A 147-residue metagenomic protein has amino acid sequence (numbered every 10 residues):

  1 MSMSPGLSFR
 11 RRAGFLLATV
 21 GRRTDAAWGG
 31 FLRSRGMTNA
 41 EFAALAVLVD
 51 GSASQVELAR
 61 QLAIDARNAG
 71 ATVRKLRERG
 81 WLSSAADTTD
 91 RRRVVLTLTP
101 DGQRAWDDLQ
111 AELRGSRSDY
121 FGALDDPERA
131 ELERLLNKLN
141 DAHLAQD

Functional and structural regions predicted by a protein language model:
M1-G6, D126-D147: C-terminal regulatory/oligomerization modules of transcriptional regulators
M1-R35: N-terminal leader segment of winged-helix/HTH proteins
F15, A43, E57, D119 (+1 more regions): Active-site phosphate/pyrophosphate-handling residues
F15, A43-V47, A71, K75: Base-recognition residues in the alpha-helical recognition helix of bacterial helix-turn-helix
A18-G21, A46-D50, Q110, N137: Short, locally clustered residues in the helix-turn-helix/winged-helix DNA-binding domain
R22, A26-N68, D147: N-terminal helix-turn-helix DNA-binding core of bacterial DNA-binding proteins
D25, G30, R74-N137: Charged, amphipathic alpha-helical coiled-coil/dimerization segments
